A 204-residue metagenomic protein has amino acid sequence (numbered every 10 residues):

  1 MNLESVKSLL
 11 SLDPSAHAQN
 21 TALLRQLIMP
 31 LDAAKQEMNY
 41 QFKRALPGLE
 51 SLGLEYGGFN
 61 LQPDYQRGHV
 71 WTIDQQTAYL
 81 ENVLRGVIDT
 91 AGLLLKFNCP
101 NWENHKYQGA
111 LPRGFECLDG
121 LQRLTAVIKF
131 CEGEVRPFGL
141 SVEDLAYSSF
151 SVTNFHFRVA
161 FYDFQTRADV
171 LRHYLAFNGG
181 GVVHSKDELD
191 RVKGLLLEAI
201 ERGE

Functional and structural regions predicted by a protein language model:
M1-F115, E201: N-terminal leader or domain-start segments enriched in small/polar residues
Q66-I73, E81-E204: Basic- and aromatic-enriched surface patches that contact anionic nucleotides/nucleic acids
